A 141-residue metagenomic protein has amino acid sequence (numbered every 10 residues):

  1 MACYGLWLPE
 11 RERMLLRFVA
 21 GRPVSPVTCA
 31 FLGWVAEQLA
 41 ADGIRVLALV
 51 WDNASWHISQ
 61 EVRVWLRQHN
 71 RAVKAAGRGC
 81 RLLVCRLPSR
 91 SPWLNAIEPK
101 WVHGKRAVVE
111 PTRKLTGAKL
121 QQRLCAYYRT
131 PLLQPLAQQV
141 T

Functional and structural regions predicted by a protein language model:
M1-T141: Short functional hotspots at interaction and active-site rims
